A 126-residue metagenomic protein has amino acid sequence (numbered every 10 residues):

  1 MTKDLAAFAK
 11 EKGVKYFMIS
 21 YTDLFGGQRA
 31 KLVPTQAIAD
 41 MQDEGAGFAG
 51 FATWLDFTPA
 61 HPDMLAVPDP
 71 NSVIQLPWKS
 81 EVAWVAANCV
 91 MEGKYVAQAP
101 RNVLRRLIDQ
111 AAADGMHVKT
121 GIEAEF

Functional and structural regions predicted by a protein language model:
M1-E125: ATP/Mg2+-dependent ligation/transfer catalytic cores
